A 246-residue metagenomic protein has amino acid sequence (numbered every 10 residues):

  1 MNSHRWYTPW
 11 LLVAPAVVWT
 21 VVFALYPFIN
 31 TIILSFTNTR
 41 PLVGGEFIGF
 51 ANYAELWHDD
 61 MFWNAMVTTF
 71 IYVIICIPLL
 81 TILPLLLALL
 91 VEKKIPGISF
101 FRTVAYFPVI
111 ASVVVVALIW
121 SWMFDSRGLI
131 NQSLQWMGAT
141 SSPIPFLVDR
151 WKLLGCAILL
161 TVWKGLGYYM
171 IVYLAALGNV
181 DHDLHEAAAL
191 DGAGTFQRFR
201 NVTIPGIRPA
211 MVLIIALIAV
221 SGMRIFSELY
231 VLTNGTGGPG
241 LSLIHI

Functional and structural regions predicted by a protein language model:
H4-I244: A structural signal for multi-pass alpha-helical bundles of membrane permease subunits that mediate small-molecule
